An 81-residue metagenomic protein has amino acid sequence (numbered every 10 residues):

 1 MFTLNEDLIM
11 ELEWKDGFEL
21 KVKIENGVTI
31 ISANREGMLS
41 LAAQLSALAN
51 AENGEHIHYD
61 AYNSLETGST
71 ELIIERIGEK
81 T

Functional and structural regions predicted by a protein language model:
M1-T81: Positively charged, low-complexity terminal tracts and the immediately adjacent first secondary-structure elements
